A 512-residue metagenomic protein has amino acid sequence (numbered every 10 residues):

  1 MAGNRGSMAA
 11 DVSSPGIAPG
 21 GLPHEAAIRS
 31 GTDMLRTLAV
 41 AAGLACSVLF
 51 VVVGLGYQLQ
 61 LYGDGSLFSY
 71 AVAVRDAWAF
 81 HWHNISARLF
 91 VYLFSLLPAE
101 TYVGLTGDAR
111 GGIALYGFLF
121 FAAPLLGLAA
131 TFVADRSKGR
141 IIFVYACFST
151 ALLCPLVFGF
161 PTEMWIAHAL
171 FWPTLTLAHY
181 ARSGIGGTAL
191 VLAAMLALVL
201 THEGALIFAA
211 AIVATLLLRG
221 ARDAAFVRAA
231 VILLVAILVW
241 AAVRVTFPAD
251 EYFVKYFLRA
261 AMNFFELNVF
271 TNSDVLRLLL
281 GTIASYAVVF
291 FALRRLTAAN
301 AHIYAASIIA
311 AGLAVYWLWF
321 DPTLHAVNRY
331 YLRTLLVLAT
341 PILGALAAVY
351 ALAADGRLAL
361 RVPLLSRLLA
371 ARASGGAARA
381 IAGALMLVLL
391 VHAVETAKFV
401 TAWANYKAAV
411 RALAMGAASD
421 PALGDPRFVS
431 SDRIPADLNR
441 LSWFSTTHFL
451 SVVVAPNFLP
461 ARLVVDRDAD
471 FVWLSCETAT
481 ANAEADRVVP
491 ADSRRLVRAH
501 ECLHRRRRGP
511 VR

Functional and structural regions predicted by a protein language model:
M1-F50, A371-I381: Start-transfer (signal-anchor) and selected internal transmembrane alpha helices of multi-pass inner/ER membrane
S14, R29-T32, A178-A189, L217-R228 (+2 more regions): Membrane-interface junctions at the ends of membrane-embedded or membrane-associated helices
L49-P124, C154-M164, L196-S307, A311-L335 (+1 more regions): Transmembrane catalytic cores of multi-pass membrane glycosyltransferases and polysaccharide-assembly enzymes
F118-R140: Transmembrane-helix motifs of polytopic, lipid-linked glycan transferases
R140-C147, H168-A197, V227-V231: Short hydrophobic alpha-helices at membrane interfaces in multi-pass membrane enzymes
L233-L234, A299-A310, L352-V394: Signature aromatic-anchored transmembrane alpha helix within multi-pass, membrane-resident enzymes that catalyze glycan
R277-G281, L324-P363: Hydrophobic/aromatic-rich transmembrane helices and adjacent perimembrane loops
A384-R487, D492-S493, R498-R507: Membrane-embedded, lumen/periplasm-facing catalytic core of multi-pass transferases that use lipid-linked donors
